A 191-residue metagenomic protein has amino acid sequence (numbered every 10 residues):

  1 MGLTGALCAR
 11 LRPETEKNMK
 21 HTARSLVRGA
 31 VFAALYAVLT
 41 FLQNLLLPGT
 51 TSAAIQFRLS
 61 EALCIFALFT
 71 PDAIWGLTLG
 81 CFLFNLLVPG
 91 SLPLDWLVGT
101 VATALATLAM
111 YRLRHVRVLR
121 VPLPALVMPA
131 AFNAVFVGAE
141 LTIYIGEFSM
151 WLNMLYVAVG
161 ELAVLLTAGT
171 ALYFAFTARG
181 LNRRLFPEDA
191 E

Functional and structural regions predicted by a protein language model:
G2-G5: Residue-identity detector for glycine
N18-D72: Hydrophobic transmembrane alpha-helices
Y36, L77-N85: Small-polar-interrupted transmembrane alpha-helices in polytopic inner-membrane proteins
F41-A54, A62, F82-L108, R112-E191: Membrane-embedded alpha-helical hairpins and interfacial helices in multi-pass inner-membrane proteins
F66-L77, H115-P122: Membrane-helix interface "capping/anchor" motifs
